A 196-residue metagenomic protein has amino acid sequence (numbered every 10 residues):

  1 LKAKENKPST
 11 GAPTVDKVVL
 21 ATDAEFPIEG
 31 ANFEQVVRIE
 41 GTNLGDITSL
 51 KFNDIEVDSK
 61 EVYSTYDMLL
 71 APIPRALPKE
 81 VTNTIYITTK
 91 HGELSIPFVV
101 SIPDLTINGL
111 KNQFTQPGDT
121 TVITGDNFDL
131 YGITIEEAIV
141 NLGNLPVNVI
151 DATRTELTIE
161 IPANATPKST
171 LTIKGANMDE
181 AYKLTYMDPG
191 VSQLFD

Functional and structural regions predicted by a protein language model:
L1-D196: Ser/Thr/Pro-rich low-complexity tracts
